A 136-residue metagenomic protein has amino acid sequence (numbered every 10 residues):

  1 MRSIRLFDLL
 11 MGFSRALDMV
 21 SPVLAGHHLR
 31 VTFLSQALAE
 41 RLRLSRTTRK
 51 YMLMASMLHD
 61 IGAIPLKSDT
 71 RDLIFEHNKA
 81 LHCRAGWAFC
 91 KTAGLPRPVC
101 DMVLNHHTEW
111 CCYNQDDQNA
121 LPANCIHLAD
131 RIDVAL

Functional and structural regions predicted by a protein language model:
M1-P122, A129, D133-L136: Acidic/His-rich, divalent-metal-binding segments that scaffold phosphate/diphosphate chemistry
